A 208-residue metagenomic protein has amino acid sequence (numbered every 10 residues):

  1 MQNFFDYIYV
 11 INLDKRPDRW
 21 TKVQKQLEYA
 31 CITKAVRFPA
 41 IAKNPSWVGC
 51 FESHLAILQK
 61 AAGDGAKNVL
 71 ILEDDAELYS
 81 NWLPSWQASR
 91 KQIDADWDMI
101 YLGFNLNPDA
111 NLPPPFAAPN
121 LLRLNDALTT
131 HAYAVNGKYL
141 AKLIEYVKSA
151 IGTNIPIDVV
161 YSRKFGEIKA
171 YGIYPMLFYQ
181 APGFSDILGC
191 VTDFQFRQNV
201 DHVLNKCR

Functional and structural regions predicted by a protein language model:
M1-L72, A76-R208: An acidic/histidine-cluster motif and surrounding catalytic segment that typifies divalent-metal-assisted enzyme active
